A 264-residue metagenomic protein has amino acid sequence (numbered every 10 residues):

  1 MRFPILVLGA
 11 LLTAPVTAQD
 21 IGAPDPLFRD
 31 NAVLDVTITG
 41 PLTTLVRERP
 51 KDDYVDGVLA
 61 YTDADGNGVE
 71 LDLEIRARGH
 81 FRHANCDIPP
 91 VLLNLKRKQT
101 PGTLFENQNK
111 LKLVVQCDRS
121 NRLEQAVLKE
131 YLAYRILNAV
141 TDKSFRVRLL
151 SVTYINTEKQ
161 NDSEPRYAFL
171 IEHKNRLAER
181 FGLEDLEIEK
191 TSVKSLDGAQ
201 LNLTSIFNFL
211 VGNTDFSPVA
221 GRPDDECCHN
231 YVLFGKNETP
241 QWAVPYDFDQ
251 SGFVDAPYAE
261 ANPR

Functional and structural regions predicted by a protein language model:
R2-V7: Sec-dependent signal peptide recognition, specifically the positively charged N-region followed immediately by
G9-L11: N-terminal regions of proteins, emphasizing targeting and processing segments when present
T13-P15: N-terminal signal peptide c-region/cleavage motif recognized by signal peptidases
A18-R264: Phosphate/dinucleotide-binding and metal-coordinating scaffold of catalytic cores in nucleotide-dependent enzymes
